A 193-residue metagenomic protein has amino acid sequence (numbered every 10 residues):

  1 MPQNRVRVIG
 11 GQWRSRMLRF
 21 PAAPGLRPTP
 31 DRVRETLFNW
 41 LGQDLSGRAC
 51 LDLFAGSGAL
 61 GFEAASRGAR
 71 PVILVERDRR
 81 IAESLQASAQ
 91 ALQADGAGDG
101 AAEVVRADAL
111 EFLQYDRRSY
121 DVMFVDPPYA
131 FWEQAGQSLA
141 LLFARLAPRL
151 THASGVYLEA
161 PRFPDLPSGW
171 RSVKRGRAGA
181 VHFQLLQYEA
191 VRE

Functional and structural regions predicted by a protein language model:
M1-E193: Class I S-adenosyl-L-methionine-dependent methyltransferase catalytic core
